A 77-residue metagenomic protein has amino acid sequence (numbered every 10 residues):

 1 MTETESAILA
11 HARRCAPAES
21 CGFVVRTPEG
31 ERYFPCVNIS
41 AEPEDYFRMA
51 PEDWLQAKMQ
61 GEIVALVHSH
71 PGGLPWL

Functional and structural regions predicted by a protein language model:
M1-I63, G72-L77: Conserved beta-strand-loop surface patch within small alpha/beta domains used for substrate/adaptor or ligand engagement
S69: Conserved residues at the C-terminal ends of beta-strands
